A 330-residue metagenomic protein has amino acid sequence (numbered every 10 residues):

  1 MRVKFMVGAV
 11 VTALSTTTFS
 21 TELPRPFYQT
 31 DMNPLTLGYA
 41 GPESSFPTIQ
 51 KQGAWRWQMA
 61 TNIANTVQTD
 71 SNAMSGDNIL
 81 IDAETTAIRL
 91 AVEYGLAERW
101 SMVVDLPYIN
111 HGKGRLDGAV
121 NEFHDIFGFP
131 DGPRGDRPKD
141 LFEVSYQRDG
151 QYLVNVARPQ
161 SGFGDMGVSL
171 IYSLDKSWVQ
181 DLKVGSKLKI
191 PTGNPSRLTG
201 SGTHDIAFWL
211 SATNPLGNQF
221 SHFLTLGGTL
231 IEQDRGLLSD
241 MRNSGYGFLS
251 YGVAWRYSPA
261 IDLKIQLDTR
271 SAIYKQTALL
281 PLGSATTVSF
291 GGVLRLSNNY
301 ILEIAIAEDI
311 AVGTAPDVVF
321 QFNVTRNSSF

Functional and structural regions predicted by a protein language model:
M1-V7: Bacterial N-terminal signal peptides that target proteins for export
G8-T12: Hydrophobic helical h-region of N-terminal Sec-dependent signal peptides in bacterial secretory/periplasmic proteins
S15-S20: N-terminal signal peptide c-region/cleavage motif recognized by signal peptidases
T21-I231, S239-F330: Transmembrane beta-barrel domains of Gram-negative outer membranes and organellar outer membranes
